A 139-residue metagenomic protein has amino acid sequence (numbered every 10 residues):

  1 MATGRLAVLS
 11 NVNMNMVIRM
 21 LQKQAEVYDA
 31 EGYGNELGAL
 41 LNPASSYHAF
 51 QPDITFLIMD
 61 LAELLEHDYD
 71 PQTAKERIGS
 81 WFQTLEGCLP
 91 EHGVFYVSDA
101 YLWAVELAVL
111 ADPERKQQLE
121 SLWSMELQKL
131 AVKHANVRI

Functional and structural regions predicted by a protein language model:
M1-I139: Extracellular glycan-modifying ectodomains
